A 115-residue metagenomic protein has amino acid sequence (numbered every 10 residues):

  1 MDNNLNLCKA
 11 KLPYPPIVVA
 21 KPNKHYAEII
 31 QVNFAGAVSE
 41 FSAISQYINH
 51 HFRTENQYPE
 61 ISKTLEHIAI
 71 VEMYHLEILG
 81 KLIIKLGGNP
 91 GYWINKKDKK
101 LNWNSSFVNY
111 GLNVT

Functional and structural regions predicted by a protein language model:
M1-T115: Non-heme di-metal
